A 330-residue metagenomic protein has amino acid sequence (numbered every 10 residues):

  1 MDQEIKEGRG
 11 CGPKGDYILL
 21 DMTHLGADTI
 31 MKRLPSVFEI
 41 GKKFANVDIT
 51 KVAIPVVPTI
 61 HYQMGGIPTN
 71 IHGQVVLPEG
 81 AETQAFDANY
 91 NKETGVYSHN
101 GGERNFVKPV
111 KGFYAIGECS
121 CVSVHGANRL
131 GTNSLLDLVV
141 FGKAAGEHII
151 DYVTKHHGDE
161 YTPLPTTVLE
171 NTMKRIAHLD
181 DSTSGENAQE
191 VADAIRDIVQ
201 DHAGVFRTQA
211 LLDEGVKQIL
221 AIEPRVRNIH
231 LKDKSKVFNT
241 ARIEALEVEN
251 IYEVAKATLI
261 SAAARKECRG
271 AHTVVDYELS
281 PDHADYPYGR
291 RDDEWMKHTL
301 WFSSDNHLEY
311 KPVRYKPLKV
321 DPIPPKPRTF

Functional and structural regions predicted by a protein language model:
M1-K51, Y62-M64: Core active-site phosphate/anionic-ligand binding loop and the adjoining beta-turn-alpha structural block in enzyme
E4-P13, Y17-L19, A27, Y62 (+2 more regions): Glycine- and aromatic-enriched mobile tails/lids
M31-P35, P58, L246-E249: An alpha-helix initiation/capping motif
V52-P58: Long, charged, glycine-rich C-terminal linkers/tails
I71: A cytosolic small-molecule/anion-sensing beta-strand core signal
